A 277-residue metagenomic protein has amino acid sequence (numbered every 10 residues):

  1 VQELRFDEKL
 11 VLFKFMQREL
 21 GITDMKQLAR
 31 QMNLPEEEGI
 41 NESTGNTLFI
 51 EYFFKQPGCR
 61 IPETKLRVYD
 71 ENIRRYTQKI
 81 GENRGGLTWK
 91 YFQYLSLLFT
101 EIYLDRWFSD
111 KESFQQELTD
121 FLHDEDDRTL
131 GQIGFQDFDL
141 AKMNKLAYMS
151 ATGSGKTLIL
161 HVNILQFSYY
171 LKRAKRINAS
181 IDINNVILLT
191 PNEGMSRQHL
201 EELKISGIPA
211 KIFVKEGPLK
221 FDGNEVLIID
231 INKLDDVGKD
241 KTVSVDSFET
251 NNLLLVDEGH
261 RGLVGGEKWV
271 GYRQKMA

Functional and structural regions predicted by a protein language model:
V1-G85: Extended, charged/polar low-complexity intrinsically disordered regions
F49-M149: Conserved pre-motif I regulatory segment
T100-W107, L130-Q132, L160-K172, L200 (+1 more regions): Short, well-ordered amphipathic alpha-helices
A141-M143, R176-I183, S247-E249: Short helix-terminating capping/connector loops at secondary-structure junctions
G153: Walker A (P-loop) phosphate-binding loop of P-loop NTPases
L158-V162, S168, A174-G207: Conserved Walker A/P-loop ATP-binding site and its immediately adjacent core in helicase/helicase-like ATPase domains
A210-M276: Conserved RecA-like ASCE ATPase "motif II neighborhood" in helicase/translocase motors
